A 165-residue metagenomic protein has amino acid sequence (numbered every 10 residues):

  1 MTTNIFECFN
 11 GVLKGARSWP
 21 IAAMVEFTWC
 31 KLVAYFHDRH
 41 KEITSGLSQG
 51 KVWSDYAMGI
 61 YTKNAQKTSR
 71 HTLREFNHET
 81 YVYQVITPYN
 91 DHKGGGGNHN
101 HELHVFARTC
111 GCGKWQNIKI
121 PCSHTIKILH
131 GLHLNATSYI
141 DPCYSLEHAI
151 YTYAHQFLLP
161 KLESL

Functional and structural regions predicted by a protein language model:
M1-L165: Hydrophobic, aromatic-enriched, well-ordered structural segments
